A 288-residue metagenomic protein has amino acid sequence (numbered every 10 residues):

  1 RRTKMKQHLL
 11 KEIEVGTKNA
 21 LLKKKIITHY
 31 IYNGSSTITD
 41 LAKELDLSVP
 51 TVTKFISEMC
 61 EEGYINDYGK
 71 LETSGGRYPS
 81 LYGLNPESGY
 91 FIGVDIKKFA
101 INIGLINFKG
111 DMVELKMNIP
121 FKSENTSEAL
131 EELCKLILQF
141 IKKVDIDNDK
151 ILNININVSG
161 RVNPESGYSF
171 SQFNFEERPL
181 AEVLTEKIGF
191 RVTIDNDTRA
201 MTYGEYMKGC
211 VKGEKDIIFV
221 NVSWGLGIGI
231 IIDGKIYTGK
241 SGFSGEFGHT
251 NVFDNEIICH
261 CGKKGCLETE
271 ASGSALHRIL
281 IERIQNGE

Functional and structural regions predicted by a protein language model:
R1-R77, L81-M117, F121-D149, I188 (+2 more regions): ATP-binding/phosphotransfer module of carbohydrate and carboxylate kinases, centering on a glycine-rich
F91-D95, I151-N155, I217-N221, G227-G229: Short glycine-aspartate micro-motif
A100, G160-V162, L226: Feature marks short, surface-exposed loop/turn motifs that line or immediately flank catalytic pockets and channel
N107, P164, I231: Short, acidic, Ser/Thr-enriched surface-loop or helix-capping motifs
D111-M112, Y168, K235: Residue-level signal for well-ordered, solvent-exposed loop/turn and beta-edge residues enriched in charged/polar side
L115-D216: Glycine-rich phosphate-binding loop and adjoining helix at the ATP-binding site of ATP-dependent phosphoryl-transfer
L115-M117, N125-A129, G189-T198, G204-E288: Glycine/GP-enriched mid-protein hinge/lid loop-to-helix segment characteristic of carbohydrate kinases
